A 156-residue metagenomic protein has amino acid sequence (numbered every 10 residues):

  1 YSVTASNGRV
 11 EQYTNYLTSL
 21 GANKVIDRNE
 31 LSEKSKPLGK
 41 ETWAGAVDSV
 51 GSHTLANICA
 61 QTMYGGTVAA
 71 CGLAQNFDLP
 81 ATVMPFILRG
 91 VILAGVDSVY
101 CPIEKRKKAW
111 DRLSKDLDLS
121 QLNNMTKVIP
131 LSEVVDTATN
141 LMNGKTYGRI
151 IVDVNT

Functional and structural regions predicted by a protein language model:
Y1-H53: Adenosine-nucleotide cofactor-binding segment
G8-R9, N29-E30, V50, A74 (+2 more regions): Short beta->alpha linker loops
N15-Y16, P85, N140: Well-formed, non-transmembrane alpha-helical positions, independent of function
L17, A46-D48, I58, L93 (+2 more regions): Terminal peptide-recognition signature
W43-V47, G66-T67, R149: Short SAM/SAH-binding signature in class I
H53-L119, V154-T156: Glycine-rich phosphate-binding loop and adjacent beta-alpha segment of Rossmann(oid) nucleotide-cofactor-binding
E104-T156: C-terminal hydrophobic helical "lid"/dimerization subdomain of Rossmann-like NAD(P)H-dependent oxidoreductases
